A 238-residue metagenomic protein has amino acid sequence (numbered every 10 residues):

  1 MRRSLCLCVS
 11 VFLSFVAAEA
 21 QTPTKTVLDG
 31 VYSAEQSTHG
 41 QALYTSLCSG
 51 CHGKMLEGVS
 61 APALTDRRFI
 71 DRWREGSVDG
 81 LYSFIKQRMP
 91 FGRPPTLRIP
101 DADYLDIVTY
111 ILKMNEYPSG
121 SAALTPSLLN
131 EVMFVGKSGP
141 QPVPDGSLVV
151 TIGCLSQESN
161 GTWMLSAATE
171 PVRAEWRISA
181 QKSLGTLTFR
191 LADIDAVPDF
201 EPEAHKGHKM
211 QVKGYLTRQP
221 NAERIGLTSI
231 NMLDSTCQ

Functional and structural regions predicted by a protein language model:
Q21-L43, K137-P144: Electrostatic cytochrome c docking/interface patches
P23-K25, P94-S159, M232-Q238: Flexible coil segments in periplasmic/lumen-exposed cytochrome c-class electron-transfer proteins
G30-S37, M55-K86, S166, R173-S183: Gly/Gly-Pro-rich "capping" loops immediately C-terminal to redox-active cysteine motifs in periplasmic/lumenal
G40-K54, I107, I111: The canonical Cys-X-X-Cys-His
V59, T65-S119, M210-V212: Extracytoplasmic electron-transfer domains, predominantly the class I c-type cytochrome c fold
G153, K206-P220: Flexible glycine-rich surface loops and low-complexity tracts that mediate binding to linear polymers
L184, D195-Q211: Short nucleic-acid-contacting surface segments enriched for D/E, G, S/T with interspersed K/R
Y215-Q238: OB-fold/S1-family single-stranded nucleic acid-binding modules
